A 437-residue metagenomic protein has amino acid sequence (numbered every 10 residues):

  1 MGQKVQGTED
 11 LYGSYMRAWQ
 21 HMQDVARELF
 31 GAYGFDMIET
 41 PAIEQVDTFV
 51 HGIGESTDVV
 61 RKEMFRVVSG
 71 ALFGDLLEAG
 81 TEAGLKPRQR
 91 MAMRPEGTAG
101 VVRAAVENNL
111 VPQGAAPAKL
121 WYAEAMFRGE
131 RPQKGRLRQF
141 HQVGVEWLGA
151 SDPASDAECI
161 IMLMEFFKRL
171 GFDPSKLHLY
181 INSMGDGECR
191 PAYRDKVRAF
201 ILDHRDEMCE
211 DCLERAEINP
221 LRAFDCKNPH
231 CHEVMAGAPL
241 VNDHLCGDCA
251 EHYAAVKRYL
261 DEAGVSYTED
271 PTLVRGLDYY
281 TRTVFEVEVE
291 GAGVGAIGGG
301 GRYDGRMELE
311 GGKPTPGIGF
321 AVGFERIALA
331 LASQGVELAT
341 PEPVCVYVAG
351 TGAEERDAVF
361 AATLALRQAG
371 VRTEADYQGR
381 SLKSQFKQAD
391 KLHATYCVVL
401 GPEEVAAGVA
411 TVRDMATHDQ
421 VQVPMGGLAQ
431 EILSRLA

Functional and structural regions predicted by a protein language model:
M1-A437: TRNA-recognition modules of translation machinery and tRNA-sensing kinases, especially anticodon-binding
